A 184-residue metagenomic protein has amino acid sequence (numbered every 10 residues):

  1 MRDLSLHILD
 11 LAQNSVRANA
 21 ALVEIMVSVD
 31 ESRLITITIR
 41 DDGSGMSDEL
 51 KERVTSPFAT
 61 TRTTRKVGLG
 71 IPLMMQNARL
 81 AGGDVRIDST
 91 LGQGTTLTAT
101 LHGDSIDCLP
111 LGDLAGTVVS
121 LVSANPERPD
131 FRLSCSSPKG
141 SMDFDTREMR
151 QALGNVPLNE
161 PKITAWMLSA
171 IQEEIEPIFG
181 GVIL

Functional and structural regions predicted by a protein language model:
M1-V27, N77: Conserved ATP-binding N-box helix of the HATPase_c
R2, T61, Q76-L184: Flexible, glycine-/charge-rich segments associated with ATP-binding catalytic modules
S28-I37: Short beta-strand-loop-beta element adjacent to the nucleotide/active-site pocket used for signaling
D41: Acidic ATP/Mg2+-coordinating residue in the GHKL
M46-F58: Short conserved segment of the HATPase_c
A59-K66: Glycine-rich ATP-lid/hinge loop adjacent to the conserved G-boxes
G70, M74: Short alpha-helical Gxxx[C/S/T] motif in the catalytic ATP-binding
